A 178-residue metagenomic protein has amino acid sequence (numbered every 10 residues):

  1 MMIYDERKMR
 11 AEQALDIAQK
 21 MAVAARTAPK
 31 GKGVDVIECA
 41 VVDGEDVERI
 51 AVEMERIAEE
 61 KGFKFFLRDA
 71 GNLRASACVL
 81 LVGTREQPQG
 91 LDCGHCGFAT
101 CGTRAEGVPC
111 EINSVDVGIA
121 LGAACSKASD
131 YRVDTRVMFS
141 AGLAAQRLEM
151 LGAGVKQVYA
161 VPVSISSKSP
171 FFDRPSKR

Functional and structural regions predicted by a protein language model:
M1-R178: Acidic, surface-exposed loops and disordered segments
